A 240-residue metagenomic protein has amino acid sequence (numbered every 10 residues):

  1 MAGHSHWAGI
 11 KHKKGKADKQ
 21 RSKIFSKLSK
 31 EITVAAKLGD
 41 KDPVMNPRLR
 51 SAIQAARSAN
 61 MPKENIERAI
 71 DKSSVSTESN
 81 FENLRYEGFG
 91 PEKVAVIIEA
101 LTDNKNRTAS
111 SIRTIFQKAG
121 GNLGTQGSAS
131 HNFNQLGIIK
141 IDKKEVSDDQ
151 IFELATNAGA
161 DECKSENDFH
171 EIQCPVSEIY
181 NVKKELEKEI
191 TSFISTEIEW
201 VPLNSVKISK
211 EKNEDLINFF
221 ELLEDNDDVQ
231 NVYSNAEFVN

Functional and structural regions predicted by a protein language model:
M1-G124, A129-I138, E178-I179: N-terminal cationic and glycine-rich segments that engage phosphates or anionic surfaces
I138-N240: Positively charged, low-complexity, intrinsically disordered RNA-binding extensions
